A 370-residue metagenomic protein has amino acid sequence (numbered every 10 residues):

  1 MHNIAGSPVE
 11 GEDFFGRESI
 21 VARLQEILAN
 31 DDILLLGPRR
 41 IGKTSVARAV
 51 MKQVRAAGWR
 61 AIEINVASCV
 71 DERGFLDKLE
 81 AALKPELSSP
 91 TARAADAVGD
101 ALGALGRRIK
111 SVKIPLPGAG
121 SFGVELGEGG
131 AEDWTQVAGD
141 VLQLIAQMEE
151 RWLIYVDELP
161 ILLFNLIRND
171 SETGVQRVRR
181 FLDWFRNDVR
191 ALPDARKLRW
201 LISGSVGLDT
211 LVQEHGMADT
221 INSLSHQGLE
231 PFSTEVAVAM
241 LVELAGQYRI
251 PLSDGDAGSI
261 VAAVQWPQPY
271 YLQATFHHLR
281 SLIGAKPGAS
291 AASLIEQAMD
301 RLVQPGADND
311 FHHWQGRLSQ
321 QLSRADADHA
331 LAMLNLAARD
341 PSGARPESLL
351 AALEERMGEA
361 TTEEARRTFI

Functional and structural regions predicted by a protein language model:
M1-V54: Walker A/P-loop-proximal flanking segment of P-loop NTPase domains
E26-I27, V54-A57, Q143-E149, V189-R196 (+1 more regions): Conserved catalytic network of the ASCE P-loop NTPase/AAA+ motor domain
D31-I41, S45-S171, E363-R367: P-loop NTPase nucleotide-binding core
S68-D71, P160-I161, S205-T210, S233-A237 (+1 more regions): Conserved nucleotide-binding/hydrolysis micro-motifs of P-loop NTPases
A146-Y155, I161-L163, S171-H215: Sensor-1/coupling segment of RecA-like P-loop NTPase cores
E214-P231: A short helix-turn-beta junction within AAA+ P-loop NTPase domains corresponding to the substrate/partner-engaging
G228-D256, T275: Conserved small helical "lid"/interfacial subdomain of P-loop NTPases
D254, A263-E364: Winged-helix-like regulatory helical subdomains adjacent to P-loop NTPase cores
